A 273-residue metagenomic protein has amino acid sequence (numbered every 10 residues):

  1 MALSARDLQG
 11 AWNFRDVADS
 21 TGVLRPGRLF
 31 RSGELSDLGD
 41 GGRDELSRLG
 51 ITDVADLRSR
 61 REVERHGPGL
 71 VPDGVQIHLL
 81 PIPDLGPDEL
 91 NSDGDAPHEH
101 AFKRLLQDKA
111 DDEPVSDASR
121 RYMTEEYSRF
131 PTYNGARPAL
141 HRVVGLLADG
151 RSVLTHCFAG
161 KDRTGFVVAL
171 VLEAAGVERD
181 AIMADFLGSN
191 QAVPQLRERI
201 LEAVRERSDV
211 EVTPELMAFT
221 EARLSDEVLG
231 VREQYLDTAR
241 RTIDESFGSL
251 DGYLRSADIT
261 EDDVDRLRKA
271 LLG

Functional and structural regions predicted by a protein language model:
M1-L154, F166-G273: Cys-dependent protein tyrosine phosphatase-like superfamily
A159, R163-T164: Ser/Thr-glycine-rich phosphate-binding loops at phosphate-binding pockets of nucleotides, nucleotide cofactors
